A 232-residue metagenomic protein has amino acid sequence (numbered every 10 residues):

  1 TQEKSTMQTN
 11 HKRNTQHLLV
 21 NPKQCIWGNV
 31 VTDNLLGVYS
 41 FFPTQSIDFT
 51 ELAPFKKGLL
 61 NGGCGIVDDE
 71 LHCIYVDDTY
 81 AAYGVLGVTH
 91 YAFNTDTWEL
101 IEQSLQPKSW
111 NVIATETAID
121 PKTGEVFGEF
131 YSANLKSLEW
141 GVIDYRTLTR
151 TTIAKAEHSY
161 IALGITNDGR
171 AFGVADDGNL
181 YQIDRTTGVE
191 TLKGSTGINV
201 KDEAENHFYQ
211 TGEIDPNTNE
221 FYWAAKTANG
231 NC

Functional and structural regions predicted by a protein language model:
E3-P54, C64-I66: An edge-strand/N-cap motif at the start of beta-rich repeat modules
H11-L18, K57-D69, P107-P121, E157-D168 (+1 more regions): Repeated scaffold domains used in trafficking and secretory/extracellular systems, primarily beta-propellers
C25-N29, L71-Y75, A81, E125-G128 (+3 more regions): Conserved beta-propeller blade signature
D33-S40, Y80-Y91, N134-V142, D177-Q182 (+1 more regions): Structural motif
F42-Q45, F93-T97, D144-L148, D184-T187: Short loop/turn segments that connect beta-strands within beta-propeller blades
D48-K57, E99-P107, T151-A156, E190-I198: Beta-propeller fold detector
D78-G141, Y145: A generic tandem-repeat structural signature
F208-T211, Y222-K226: Loop/turn-rich, solvent-exposed surfaces of beta-rich toroidal or solenoidal domains
